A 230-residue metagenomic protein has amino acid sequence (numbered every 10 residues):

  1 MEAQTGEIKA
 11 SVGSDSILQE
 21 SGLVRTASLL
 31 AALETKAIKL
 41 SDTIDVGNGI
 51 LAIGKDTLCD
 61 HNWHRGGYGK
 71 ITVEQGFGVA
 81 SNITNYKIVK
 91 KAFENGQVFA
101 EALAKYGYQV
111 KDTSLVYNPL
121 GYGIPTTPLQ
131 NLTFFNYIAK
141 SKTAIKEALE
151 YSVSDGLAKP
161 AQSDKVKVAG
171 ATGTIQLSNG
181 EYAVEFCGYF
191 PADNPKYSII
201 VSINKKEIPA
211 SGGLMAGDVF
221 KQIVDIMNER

Functional and structural regions predicted by a protein language model:
M1-S16, S21, L30-K205: Beta-lactam-recognizing serine transpeptidase/beta-lactamase-like catalytic domain environment
E7, P209-S211, V224: N-terminal secretory signal sequences
R25: Short, conserved phosphate/pyrophosphate- and ester-handling motifs at nucleotide-, phospho-/glycolipid
I203-M215: A short acidic/glycine-rich loop-to-helix N-cap element
G217-R230: Short, gly/Ser/Thr-rich active-site loops of penicillin-recognizing serine hydrolases
